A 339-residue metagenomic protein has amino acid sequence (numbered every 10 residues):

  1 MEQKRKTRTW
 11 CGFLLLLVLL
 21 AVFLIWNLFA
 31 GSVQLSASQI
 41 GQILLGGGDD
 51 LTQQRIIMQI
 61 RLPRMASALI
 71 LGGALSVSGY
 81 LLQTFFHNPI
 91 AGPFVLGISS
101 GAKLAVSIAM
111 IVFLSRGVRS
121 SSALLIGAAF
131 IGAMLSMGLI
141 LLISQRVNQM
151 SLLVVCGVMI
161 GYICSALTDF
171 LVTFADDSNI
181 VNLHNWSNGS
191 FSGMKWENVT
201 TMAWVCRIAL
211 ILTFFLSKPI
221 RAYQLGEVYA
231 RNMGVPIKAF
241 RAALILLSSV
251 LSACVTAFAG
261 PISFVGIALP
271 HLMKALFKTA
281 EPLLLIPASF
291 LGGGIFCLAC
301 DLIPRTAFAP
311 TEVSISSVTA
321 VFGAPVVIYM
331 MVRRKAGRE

Functional and structural regions predicted by a protein language model:
M1-E339: Alpha-helical transmembrane segments in inner-membrane proteins
